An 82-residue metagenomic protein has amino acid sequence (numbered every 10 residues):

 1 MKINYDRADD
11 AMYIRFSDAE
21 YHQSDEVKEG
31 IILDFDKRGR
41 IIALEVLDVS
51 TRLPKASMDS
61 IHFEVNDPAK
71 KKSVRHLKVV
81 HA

Functional and structural regions predicted by a protein language model:
M1-A82: Small, basic N-terminal interaction modules of short regulatory proteins
